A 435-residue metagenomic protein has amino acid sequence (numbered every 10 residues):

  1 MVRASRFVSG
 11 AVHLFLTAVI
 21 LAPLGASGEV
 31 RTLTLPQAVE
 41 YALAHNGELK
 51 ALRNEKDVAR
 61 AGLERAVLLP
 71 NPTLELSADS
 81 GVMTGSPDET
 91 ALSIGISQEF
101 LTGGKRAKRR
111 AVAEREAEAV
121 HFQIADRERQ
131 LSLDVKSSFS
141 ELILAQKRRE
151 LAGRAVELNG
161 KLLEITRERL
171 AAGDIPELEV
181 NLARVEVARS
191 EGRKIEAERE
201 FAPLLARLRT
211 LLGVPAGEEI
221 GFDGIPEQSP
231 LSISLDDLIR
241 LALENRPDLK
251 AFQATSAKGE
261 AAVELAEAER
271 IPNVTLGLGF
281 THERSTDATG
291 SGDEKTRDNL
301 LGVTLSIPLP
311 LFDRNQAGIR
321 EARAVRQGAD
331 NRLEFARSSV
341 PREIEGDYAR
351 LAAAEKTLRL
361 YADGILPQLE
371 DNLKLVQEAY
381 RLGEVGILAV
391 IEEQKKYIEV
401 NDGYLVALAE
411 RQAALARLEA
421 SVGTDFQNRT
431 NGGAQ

Functional and structural regions predicted by a protein language model:
R3, L33, R127-L243, R350 (+3 more regions): Periplasmic alpha-helical coiled-coil/stalk elements that build and connect Gram-negative outer-membrane
R3-A4, S27, G403-Q435: Acidic, low-complexity, intrinsically disordered peripheral segments
G10-P23: Bacterial N-terminal signal peptides
E29-V39: Regulatory alphaC helix of protein kinase catalytic domains
V30, E75-R109, F222-S232, E264 (+2 more regions): Small/polar, glycine/serine/threonine/aspartate-rich low-complexity segments that form flexible
Q37-L43, I175, E179-V180, R184 (+4 more regions): Amphipathic alpha-helical coiled-coil scaffold segments and their short linker/junction regions
E40-K50, D57-N71, S86, I94-A111 (+8 more regions): A glycine-/polar-enriched beta->alpha junction
A51-A66, R127, L131-A152, K161-L163 (+6 more regions): Amphipathic alpha-helical coiled-coil segments
